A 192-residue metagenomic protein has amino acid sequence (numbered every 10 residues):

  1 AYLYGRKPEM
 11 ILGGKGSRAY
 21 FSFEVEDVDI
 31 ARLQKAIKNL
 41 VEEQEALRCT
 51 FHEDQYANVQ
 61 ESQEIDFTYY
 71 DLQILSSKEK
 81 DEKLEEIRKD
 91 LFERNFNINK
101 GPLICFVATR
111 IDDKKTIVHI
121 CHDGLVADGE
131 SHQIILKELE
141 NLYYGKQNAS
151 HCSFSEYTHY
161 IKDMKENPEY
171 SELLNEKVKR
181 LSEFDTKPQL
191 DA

Functional and structural regions predicted by a protein language model:
A1-Q63, L75-K165, K179-D191: Acyl-group handoff/entry surfaces in thioester-processing enzymes
F67: Conserved beta/loop motifs at nucleotide-recognition and modification sites
L72: Helicase-core coupling region on the C-terminal RecA-like lobe
